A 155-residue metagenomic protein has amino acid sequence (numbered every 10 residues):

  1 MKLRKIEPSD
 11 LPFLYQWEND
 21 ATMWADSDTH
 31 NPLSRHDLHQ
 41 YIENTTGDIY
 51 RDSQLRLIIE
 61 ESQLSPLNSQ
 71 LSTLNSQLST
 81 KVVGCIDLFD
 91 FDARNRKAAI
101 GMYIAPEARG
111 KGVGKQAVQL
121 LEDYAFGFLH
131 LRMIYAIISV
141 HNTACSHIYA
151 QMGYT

Functional and structural regions predicted by a protein language model:
M1, Q16-L33, D48: Helix-loop element at the rim of GNAT/NAT acetyltransferase active sites that forms part of the acceptor-substrate
M1-K2, I6-L11, E18-D20, T80-T155: Acyl-donor (CoA/ACP) binding surface of acyl/acetyltransferases
M1-P12, W24-A25, S69-N75: Conserved N-terminal entry element of GNAT/NAT acetyltransferase domains
L14-N19, L38-I42: Hydrophobic alpha-helical core bundles mediating ligand binding, dimerization, or RNAP-core interactions
D28, D52-R56, R132: Short, polar/charged, Gly/Pro-enriched helix-capping and turn/loop motifs at alpha-helix termini and inter-helix linkers
T29, H39-N44, I49, G114 (+2 more regions): Alpha-helix boundary/capping detector
L33-N68, S72-R109: Acetyl-CoA-dependent GNAT
